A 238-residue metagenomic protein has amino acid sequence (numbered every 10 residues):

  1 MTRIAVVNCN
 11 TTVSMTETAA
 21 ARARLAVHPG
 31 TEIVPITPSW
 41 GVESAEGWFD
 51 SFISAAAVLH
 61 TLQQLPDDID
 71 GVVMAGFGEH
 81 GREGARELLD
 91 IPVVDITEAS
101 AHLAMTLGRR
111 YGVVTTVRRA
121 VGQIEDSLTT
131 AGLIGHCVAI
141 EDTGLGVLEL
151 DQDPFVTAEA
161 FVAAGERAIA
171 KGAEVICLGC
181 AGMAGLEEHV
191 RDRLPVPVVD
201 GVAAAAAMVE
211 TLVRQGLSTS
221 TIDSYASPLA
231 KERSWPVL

Functional and structural regions predicted by a protein language model:
M1-A5: Extreme N-terminal starter segment of soluble prokaryotic enzymes
V6-V7, I69-G76, G172-A181: Periplasmic-binding protein-like
S14, M105-T143, F155-V156, T211-L238: Short, glycine-/small-residue-rich phosphate/pyrophosphate-handling segment
P35-L59, L148-D153: N-terminal beta-loop-helix "entrance" segment that forms/cooperates in small-molecule cofactor or anionic ligand
F52-D68, A158-G172: Short, well-structured alpha-helical segments in soluble
A55-R109, V113: Glycine/small-residue-rich loop that forms an oxyanion/phosphate-binding "nest" at active or ligand-binding sites
I91-E98, G135-I140, V196-A203: Short hydrophobic/aromatic-enriched beta-strand-loop microsegments
G122-C180, L186: Active-site rim beta-loop-alpha module in soluble metabolic enzymes
